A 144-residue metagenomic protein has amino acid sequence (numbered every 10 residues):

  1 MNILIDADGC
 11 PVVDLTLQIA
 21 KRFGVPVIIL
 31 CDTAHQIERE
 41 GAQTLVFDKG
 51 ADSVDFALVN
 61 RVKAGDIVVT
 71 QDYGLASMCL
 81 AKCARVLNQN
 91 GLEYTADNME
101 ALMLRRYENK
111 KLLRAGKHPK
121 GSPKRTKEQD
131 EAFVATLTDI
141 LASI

Functional and structural regions predicted by a protein language model:
N2-I144: Nuclease catalytic cores that cleave nucleic-acid phosphodiester bonds, predominantly acidic two-metal-ion
